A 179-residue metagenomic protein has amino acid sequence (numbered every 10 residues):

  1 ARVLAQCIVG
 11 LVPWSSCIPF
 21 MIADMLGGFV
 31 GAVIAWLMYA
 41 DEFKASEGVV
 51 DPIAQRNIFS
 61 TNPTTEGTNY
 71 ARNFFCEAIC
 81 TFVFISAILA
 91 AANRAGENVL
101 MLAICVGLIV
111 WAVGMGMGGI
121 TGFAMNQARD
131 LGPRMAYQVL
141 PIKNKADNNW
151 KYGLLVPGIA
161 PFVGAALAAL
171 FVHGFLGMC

Functional and structural regions predicted by a protein language model:
A1-C179: Membrane-interface helix-loop junctions and terminal tails of multi-pass membrane proteins
